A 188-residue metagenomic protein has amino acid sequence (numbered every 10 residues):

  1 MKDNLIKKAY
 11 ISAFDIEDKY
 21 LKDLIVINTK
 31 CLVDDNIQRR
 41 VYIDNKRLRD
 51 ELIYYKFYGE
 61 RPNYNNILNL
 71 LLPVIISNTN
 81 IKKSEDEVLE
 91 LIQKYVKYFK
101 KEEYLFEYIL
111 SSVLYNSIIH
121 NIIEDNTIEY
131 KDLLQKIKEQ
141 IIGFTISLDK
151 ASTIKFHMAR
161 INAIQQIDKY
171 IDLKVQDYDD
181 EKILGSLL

Functional and structural regions predicted by a protein language model:
M1-L188: Structured, active/binding-site neighborhoods that engage oxygen-rich ligands
